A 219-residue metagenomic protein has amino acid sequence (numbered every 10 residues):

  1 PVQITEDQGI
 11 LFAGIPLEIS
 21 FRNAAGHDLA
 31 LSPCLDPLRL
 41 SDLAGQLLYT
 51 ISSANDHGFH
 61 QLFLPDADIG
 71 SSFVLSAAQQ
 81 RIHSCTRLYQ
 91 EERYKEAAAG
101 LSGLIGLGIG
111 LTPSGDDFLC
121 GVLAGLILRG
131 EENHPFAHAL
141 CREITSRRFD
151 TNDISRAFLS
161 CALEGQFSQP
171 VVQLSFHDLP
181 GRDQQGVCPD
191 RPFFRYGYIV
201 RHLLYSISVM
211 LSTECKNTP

Functional and structural regions predicted by a protein language model:
P1-Y89, Y94-A99, L104, P113-G115 (+2 more regions): Phosphate/adenylate-binding glycine loop and adjacent helical scaffold
H27, H57-H60, H83, H134 (+3 more regions): Histidine (H) residue identity feature
S84, G103, A124, Q173 (+1 more regions): Alpha-helical scaffold segments in soluble metabolic enzymes
R87-A162: A contiguous, surface-oriented mixed alpha/beta subdomain in the mid-to-C-terminal portion of proteins that forms
P170-P219: Acidic, carboxylate-rich catalytic segments that either coordinate divalent cations
